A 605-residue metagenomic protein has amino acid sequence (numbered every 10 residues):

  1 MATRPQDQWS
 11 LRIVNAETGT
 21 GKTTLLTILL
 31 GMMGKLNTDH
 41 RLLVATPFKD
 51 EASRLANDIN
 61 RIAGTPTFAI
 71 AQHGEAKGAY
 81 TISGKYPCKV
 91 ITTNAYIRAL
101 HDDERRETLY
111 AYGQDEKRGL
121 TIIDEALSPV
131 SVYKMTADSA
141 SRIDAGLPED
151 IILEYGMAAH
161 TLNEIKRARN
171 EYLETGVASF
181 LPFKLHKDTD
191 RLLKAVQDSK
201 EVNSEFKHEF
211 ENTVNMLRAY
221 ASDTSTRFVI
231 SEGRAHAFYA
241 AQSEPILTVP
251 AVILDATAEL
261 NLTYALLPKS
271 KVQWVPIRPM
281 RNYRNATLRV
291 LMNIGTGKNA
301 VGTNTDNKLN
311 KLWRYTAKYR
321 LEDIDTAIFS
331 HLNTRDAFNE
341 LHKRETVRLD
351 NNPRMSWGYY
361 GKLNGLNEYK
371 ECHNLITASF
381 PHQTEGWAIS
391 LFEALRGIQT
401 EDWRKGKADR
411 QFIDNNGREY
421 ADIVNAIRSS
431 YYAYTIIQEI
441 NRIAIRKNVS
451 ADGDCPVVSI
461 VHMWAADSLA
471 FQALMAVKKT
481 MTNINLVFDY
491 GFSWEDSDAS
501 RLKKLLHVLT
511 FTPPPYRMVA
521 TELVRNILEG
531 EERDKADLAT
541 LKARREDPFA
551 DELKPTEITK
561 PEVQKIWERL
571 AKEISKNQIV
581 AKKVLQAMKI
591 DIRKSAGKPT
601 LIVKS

Functional and structural regions predicted by a protein language model:
M1-S605: ASCE RecA-like P-loop NTPase motor cores that couple ATP hydrolysis to mechanical translocation on nucleic acids
